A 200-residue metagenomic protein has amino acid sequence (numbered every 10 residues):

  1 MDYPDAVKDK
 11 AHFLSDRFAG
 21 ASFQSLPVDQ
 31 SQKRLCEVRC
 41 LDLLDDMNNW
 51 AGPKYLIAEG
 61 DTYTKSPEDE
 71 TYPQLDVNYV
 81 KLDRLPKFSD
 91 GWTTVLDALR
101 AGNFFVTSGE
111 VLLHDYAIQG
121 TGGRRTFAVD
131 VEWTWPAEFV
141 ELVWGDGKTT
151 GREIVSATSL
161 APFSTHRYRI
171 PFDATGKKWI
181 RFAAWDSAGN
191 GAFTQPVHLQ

Functional and structural regions predicted by a protein language model:
M1-D2, A21-Q24, R34, V38 (+2 more regions): Active-site neighborhood of phospho(di)ester-bond hydrolases with catalytic His/Asp-centered motifs
P4-R34, E68-Y79: Active-site gating loops and adjacent loop-to-helix segments of metal-dependent hydrolytic enzymes
A6-D9, D42-L44, R167-Y168: A generic local structural motif
D29-R39, L99, L142: Hydrophobic transmembrane alpha-helix bundles
V38-L41, S164: Short loop-to-alpha-helix "cap/lid" segments that border enzyme active sites across diverse enzyme classes
L41-N48, V80: Functionally critical loop-and-helix segments that line ligand-binding/catalytic clefts of soluble enzyme domains
W50-L56, G60-Q200: C-terminal functional module detector
